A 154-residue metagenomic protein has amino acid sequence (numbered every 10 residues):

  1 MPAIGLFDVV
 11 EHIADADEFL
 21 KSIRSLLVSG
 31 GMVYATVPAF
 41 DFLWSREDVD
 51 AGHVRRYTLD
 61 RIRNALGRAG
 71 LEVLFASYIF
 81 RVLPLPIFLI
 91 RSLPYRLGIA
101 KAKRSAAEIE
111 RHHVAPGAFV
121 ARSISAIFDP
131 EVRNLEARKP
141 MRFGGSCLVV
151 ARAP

Functional and structural regions predicted by a protein language model:
M1-R46, T58-L66, V149-P154: Conserved SAM-binding loop
F7, R81, R96: Pocket-forming structural segment of enzyme catalytic cores
F7, V49-D50, V73: Conserved short-loop catalytic and cofactor-binding motifs
F42-S45, V82-I87: Short catalytic/ligand-binding loop motif for oxyanion handling, primarily in non-cytosolic enzymes, centered on
D48-A65, A69, F88-R96: Conserved Class I S-adenosyl-L-methionine
R55, Y78, M141: Residues that recognize and position ribonucleotide moieties
L71-R81: Conserved S-adenosyl-L-methionine
P84-P154: A C-terminal cap/extension of S-adenosyl-L-methionine-dependent methyltransferases that defines the acceptor-substrate
